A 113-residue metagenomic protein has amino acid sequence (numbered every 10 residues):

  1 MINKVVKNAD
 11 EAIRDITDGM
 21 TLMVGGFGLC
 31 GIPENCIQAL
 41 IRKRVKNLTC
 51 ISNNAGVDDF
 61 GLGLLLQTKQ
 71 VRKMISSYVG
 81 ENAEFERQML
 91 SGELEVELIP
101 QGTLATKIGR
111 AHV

Functional and structural regions predicted by a protein language model:
M1-R110: Conserved alpha/beta enzyme-core scaffold
